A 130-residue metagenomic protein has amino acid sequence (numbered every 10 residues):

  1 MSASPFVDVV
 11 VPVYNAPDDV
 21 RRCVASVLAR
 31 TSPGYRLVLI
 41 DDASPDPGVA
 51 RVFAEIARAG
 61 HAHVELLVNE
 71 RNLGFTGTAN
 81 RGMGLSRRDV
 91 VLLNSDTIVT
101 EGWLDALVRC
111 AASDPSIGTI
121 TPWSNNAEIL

Functional and structural regions predicted by a protein language model:
F6-D8, R36: Cell-envelope/extracellular polymer assembly enzymes that use nucleotide-activated donors
V11-R22, A43: Active-site beta-to-alpha loop of glycosyltransferases that engages the nucleotide-sugar donor
A25-G34: Short, acidic, metal-binding catalytic loop of nucleotide-sugar glycosyltransferases
D41-R51, R71: A conserved acidic beta->alpha catalytic loop
S44, G74, T97-V99, N126: A short, conserved beta-strand element in the Rossmann-like catalytic core that flanks the donor/metal-binding loop
N69-S86: Glycine-rich, basic loop-to-helix element that forms the pyrophosphate-binding segment of sugar-nucleotide handling
R87-I98: Short beta-strand-to-loop acidic/aromatic patch adjacent to the donor-nucleotide binding site
E101-L130: Conserved donor NDP-sugar-binding/catalytic core segment of glycosyltransferases
